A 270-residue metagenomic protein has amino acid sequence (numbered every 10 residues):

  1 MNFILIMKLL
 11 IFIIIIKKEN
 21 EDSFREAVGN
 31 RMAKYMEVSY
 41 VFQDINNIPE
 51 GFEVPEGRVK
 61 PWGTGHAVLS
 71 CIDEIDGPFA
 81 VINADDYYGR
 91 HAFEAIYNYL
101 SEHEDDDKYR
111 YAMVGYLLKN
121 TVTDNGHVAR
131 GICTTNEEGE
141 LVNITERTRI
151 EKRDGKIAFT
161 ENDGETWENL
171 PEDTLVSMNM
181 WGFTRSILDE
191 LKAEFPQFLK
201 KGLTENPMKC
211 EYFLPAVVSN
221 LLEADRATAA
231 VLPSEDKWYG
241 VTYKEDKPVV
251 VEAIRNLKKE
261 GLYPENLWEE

Functional and structural regions predicted by a protein language model:
M1-N83, Y88-A95, S101-E102: Conserved N-terminal catalytic core of the sugar/cofactor nucleotidyltransferase
K8, R90-M180, R185: Conserved core of the sugar-phosphate nucleotidyltransferase
K34-V38, Y109, A227: A short helix-to-beta-strand connector/capping loop
S39-V41, V81-N83, R110-L117, P233: Short beta-strand segments
G182, A229-L232, G240: Conserved active-site beta-strand element of glycosyltransferases/polysaccharide synthases
K192-R226: A C-terminal functional module that forms or caps the active site or interfaces directly with catalytic machinery
E252, N256-E270: Terminal low-complexity segments of carbohydrate-biosynthetic enzymes
